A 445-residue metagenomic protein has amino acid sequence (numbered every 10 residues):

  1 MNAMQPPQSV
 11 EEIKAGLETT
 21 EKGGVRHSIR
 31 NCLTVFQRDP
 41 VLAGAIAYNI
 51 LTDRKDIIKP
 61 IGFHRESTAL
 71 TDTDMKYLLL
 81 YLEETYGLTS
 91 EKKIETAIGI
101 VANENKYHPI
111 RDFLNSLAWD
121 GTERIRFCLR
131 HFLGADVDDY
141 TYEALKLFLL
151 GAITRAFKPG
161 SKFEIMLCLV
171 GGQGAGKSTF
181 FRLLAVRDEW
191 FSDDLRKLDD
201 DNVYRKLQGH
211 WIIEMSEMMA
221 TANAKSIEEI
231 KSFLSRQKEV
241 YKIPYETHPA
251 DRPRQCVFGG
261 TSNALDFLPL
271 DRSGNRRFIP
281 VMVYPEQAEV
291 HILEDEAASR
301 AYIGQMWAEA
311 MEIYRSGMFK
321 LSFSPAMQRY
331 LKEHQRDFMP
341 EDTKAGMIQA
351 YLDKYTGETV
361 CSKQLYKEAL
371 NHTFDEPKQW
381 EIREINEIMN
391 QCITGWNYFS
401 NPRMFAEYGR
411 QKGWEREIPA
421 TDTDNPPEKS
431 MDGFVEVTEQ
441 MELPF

Functional and structural regions predicted by a protein language model:
M1-R124, D139, E143, D375-E376 (+4 more regions): N-terminal nucleic-acid engagement/recognition segments and initiation subdomains in replication, restriction
V41, A47-I50, D56-I57, G62 (+9 more regions): Residue-level preference for alpha-helix termini and adjacent loops
E83-H108, K162, E189-D193, D199-L234 (+1 more regions): Feature primarily recognizes SF3-like P-loop helicase cores of small DNA viruses
I98-Q208: P-loop NTPase catalytic core of nucleic-acid-dependent motor ATPases
